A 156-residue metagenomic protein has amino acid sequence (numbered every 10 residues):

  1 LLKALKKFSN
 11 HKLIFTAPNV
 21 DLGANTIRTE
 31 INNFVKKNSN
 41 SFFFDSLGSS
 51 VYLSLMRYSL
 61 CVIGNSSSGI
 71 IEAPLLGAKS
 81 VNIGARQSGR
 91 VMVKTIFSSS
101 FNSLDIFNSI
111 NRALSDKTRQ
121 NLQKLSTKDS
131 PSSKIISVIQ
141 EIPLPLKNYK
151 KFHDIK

Functional and structural regions predicted by a protein language model:
L1-K156: Nucleotide-activated sugar donor-binding and catalytic core shared by glycosyltransferases and related lipid-linked
